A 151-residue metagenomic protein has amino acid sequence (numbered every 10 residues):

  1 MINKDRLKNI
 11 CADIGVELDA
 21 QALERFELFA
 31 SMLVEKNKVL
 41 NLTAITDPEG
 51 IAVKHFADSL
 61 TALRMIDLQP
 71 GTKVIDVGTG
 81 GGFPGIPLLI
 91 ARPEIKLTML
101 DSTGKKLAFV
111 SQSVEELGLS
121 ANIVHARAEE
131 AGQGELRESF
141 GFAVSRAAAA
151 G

Functional and structural regions predicted by a protein language model:
I2-I75, K105, Q112-S120, H125: Class I SAM-dependent transferase core
D19, L23, F83, D101-T103 (+1 more regions): Short, structured coil/loop segments at alpha-helix boundaries
L40, V77-P84: Short glycine-rich loop/turn motifs that provide flexible caps or phosphate-binding loops at active sites
H55, I86, Q133-L136: Short, well-ordered secondary-structure micro-motifs
I75-V77, T98: Conserved beta-strand elements of the Class I
G81-E94: Conserved SAM-binding loop of SAM-dependent methyltransferases across substrates and taxa, primarily the Class I
E94-G151: S-adenosylmethionine
